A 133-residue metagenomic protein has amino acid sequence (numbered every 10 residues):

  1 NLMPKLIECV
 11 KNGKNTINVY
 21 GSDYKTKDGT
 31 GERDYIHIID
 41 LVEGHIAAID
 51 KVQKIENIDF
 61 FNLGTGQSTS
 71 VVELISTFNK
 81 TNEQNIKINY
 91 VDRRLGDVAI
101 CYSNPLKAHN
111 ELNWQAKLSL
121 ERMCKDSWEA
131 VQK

Functional and structural regions predicted by a protein language model:
L2-K133: C-terminal substrate-binding subdomain of Rossmann-fold SDR/epimerase-dehydratase oxidoreductases
